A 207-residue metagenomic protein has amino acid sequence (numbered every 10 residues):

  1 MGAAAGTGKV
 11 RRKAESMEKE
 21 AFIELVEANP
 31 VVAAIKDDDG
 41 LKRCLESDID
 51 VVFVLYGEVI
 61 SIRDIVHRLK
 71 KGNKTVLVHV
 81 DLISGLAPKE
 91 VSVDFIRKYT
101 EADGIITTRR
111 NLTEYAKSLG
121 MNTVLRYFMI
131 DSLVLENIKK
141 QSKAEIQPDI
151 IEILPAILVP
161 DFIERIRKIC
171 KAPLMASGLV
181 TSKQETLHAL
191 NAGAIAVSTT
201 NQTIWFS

Functional and structural regions predicted by a protein language model:
R11-T75, S84-L86, E101: Conserved N-terminal beta1-alpha1 strand-loop-helix module at the mouth
V32-K36, V51-E58, L77-G85, E101-R110 (+3 more regions): Catalytic beta/alpha-barrel core
A34-L45, K89, L133-Q141, S182-E185: Short, acidic/polar
L41, V66, V93, T113 (+3 more regions): Generic hydrophobic/aromatic pocket-lining and core-packing "Φ" positions
C44, R109, A189: Conserved, mostly hydrophobic/aromatic
S47-V52, Y99-A102, S118-V124, E145-D149 (+2 more regions): Glycine-enriched alpha-helix->loop->beta-strand junction motifs that scaffold or abut catalytic
V54, P155-L158, L179-E185, L190-S207: Glycine-rich phosphate-binding active-site loops on the catalytic face of alpha/beta enzymes
V66-V78, M121-V124, V159-G178: Alpha-helix-loop-beta-strand connector modules within alpha/beta enzyme cores
